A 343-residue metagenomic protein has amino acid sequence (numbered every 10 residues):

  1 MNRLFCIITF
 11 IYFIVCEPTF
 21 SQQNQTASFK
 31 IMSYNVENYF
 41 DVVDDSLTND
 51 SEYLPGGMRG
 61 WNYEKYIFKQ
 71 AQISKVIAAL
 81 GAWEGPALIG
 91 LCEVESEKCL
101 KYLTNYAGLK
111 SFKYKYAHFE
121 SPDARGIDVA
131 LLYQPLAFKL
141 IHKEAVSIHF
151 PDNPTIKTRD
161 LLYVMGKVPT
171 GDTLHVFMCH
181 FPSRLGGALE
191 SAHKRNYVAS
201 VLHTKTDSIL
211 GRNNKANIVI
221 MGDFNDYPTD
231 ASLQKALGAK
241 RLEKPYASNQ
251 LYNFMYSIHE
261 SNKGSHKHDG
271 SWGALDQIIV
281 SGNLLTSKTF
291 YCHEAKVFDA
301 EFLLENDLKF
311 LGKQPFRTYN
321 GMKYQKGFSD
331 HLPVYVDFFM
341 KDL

Functional and structural regions predicted by a protein language model:
M1-T26: Bacterial Sec-dependent N-terminal signal peptides
T19-L109, K113, A117-V129, N306-Q314 (+1 more regions): N-terminal, active-site-proximal structural segment of metallo-dependent hydrolase catalytic domains
Q22-Q23, T204, S208-I218, D226-L343: Metal-dependent phosphoester-hydrolase catalytic domains
E37, E95, P182, F224-Y227: Catalytic metal-binding/acid-base residues of hydrolase active sites
D41, K98-K101, R125-D128, L185-A188 (+2 more regions): Extracytoplasmic/secreted cell-surface and envelope-processing proteins
L47, P169-S200, T204: Metal-dependent phosphoester/phosphodiester hydrolase catalytic core
P55-E64, G85-L91, H118-F119, F150-D152 (+4 more regions): Second-shell loop/turn segments in exported
V94-P182: Structured beta-strand-rich core segments of catalytic domains in phosphoester-bond hydrolases
